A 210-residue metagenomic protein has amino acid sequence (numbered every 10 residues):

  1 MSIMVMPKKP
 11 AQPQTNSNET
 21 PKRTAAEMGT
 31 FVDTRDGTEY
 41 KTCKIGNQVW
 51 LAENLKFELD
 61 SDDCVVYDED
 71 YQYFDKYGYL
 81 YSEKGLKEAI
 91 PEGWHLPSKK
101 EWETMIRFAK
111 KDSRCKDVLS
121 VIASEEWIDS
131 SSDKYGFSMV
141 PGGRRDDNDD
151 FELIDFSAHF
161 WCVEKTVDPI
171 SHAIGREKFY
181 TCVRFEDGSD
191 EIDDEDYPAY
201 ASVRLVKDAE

Functional and structural regions predicted by a protein language model:
I3-V5, P13-E210: Conserved positions within compact, well-structured domain cores
